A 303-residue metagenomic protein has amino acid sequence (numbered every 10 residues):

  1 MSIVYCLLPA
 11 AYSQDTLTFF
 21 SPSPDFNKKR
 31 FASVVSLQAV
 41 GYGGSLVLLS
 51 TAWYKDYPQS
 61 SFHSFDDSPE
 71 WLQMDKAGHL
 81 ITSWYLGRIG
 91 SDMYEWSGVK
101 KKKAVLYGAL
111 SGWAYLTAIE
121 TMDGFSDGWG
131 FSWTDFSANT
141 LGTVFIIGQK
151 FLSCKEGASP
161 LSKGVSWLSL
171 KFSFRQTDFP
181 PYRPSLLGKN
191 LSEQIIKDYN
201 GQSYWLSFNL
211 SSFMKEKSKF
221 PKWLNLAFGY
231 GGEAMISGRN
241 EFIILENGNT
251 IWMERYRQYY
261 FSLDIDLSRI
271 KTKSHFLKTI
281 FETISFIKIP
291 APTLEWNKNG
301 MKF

Functional and structural regions predicted by a protein language model:
M1-K76, L80-V99, E156-A158, K217-K222 (+3 more regions): N-terminal targeting leaders of membrane proteins
S111, Y115, S166-L170, K222-F228 (+1 more regions): Transmembrane beta-strands of outer-membrane beta-barrel proteins
A118-T140: Interfacial helix-loop-helix junctions of multi-pass membrane proteins
W133-G201: Glycine- and acidic-residue-rich phosphate-binding/metal-coordinating active-site segment common to enzymes that handle
V144-Q149, Y204-L210, F261-L267: Residues on the lipid-exposed face of transmembrane beta-strands in outer-membrane beta-barrel proteins
F174-D178, Y230-I236, L267-R269: Transmembrane beta-strands of outer-membrane beta-barrel pores
P181-E233: A conserved mid-domain beta-alpha-beta active-site/ligand-binding segment of alpha/beta enzyme cores
R183-S185, R239-L245: Outer-membrane beta-barrel translocator domains and adjoining extracellular loop/strand segments of Gram-negative
